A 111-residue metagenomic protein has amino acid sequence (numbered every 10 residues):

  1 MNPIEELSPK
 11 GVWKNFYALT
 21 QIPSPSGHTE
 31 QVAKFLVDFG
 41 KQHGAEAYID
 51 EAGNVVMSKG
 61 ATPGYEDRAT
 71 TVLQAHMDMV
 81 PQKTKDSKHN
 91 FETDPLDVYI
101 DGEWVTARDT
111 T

Functional and structural regions predicted by a protein language model:
M1-I22: N-terminal hydrophobic or amphipathic helices/low-complexity stretches enriched in small/hydrophobic/Pro/Gly
M1-N2, E6-S8, L36, V80 (+1 more regions): Mixed-charge, polar/low-complexity N-terminal
I4, S8, S24-H28, V32 (+1 more regions): Catalytic cores of large soluble enzymes that bind and process phosphate-bearing ligands
G11-A18, I49, N54, W104-T111: Generic hydrophobic segment detector
I22-S24, K59, A75, D109: Short glycine-centered, acidic/aromatic-flanked micro-motifs in structured strand/loop junctions that mark active-site
P25-T71: A non-catalytic alpha/beta surface segment that caps or lines the substrate-entry region of metallo-dependent hydrolase
Y65-T111: Active-site metal-coordination/substrate-binding segment of hydrolases, especially metallo-dependent peptidases
